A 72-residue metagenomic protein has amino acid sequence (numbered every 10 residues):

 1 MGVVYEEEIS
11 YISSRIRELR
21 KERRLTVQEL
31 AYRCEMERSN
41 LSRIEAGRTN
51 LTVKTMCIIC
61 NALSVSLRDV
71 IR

Functional and structural regions predicted by a protein language model:
M1-Y11: A detector for short, charged/polar N-terminal pre-domain segments
S14-A31, I58, L63: Short basic helix-loop element that most often maps to the first helix and adjoining turn of HTH DNA-binding modules
I16, L30-A31, L41-I44, V70: Conserved hydrophobic/aromatic packing and binding residues within compact polymer-binding modules
E35-T49: Recognition helix of helix-turn-helix/homeodomain-like DNA-binding domains that insert into the DNA major groove
R48-I58: Short, basic-rich loop-to-helix N-cap that marks the start of a DNA-contacting helix
V53, S64-R72: Short C-terminal boundary/hinge segments that cap the last helix of small helical domains
